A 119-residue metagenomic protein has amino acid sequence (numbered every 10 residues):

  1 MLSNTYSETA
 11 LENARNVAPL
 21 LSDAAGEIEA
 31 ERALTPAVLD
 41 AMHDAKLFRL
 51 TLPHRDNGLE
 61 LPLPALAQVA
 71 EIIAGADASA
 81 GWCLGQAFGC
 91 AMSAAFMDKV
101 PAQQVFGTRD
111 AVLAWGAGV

Functional and structural regions predicted by a protein language model:
M1, E8, L21-D23, R49 (+1 more regions): General secondary-structure edge motif
S3, S7-A10, A14, T35 (+2 more regions): Generic structural signal for well-ordered, non-membrane alpha-helical segments in soluble metabolic enzymes
N4, L11-E12, A18-L21, A25-I28: N- or domain-start disorder-to-order transition segments that initiate the globular core
I28-E29, E60: Residue-level marker of alpha-helix boundaries and capping positions
R32: Active-site-proximal polar cores
P36-D44, R49-V119: Glycine-rich flavin
